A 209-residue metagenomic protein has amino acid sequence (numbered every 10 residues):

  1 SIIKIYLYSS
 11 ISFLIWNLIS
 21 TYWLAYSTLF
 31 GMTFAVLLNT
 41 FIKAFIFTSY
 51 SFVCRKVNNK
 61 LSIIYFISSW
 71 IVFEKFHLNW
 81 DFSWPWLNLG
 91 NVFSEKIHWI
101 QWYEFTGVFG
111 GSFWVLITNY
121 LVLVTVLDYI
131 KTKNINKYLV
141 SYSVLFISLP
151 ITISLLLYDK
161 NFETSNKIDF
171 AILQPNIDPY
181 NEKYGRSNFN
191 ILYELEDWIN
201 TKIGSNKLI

Functional and structural regions predicted by a protein language model:
S1-N161: Membrane-embedded alpha-helical bundles of multi-pass enzymes that act on lipidic or dolichyl-linked glycan substrates
L156-I209: Soluble catalytic regions of membrane-associated enzymes that act on cell-envelope and secretory-pathway components
